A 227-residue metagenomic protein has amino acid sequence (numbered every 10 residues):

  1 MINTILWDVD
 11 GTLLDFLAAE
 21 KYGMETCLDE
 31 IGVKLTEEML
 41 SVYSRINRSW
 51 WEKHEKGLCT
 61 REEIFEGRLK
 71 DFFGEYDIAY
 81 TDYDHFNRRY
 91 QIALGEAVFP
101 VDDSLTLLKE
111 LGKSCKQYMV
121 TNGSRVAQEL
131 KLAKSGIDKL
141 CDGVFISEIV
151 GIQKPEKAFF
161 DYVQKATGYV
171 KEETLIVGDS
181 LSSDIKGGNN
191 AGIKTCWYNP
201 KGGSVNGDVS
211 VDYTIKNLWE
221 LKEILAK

Functional and structural regions predicted by a protein language model:
M1-I5, A18, D29, K109 (+1 more regions): Asp-based, Mg2+/Mn2+-dependent phosphohydrolase catalytic module
I2-D102: N-terminal helical cap/lid subdomain that shapes the substrate entry/recognition surface in HAD-like hydrolases
D102-D103, A158: Short, conserved clusters of charged catalytic residues that mark active-site and nucleotide-handling motifs
D103-S114: Catalytic-core regions built around general acid/base machinery
S114-C115, G192: Glycine-centered short loops/turns at secondary-structure junctions
